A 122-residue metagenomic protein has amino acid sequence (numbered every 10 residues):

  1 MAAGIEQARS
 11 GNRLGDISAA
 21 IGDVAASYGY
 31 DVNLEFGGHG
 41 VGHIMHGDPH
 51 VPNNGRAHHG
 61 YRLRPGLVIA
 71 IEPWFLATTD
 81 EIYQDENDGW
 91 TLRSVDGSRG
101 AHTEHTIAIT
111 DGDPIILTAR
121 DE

Functional and structural regions predicted by a protein language model:
M1-E122: Active-site neighborhoods and metal-handling regions in enzymes and metal-associated proteins
